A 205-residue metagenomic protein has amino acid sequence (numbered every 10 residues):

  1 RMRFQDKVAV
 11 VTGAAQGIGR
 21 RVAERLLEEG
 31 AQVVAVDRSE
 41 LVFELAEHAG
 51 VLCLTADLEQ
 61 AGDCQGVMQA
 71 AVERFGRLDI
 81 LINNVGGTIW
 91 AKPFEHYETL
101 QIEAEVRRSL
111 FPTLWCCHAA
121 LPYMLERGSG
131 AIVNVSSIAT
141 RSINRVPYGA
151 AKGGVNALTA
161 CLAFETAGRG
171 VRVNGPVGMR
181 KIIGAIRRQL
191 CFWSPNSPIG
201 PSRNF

Functional and structural regions predicted by a protein language model:
F4-V34: Canonical Rossmann dinucleotide-binding motif of NAD(H)/NADP(H)-dependent dehydrogenases/reductases, specifically
E29, R74-F75, K92, A119-A131 (+1 more regions): A short helix-coil junction within the Rossmann-fold of NAD(P)-dependent oxidoreductases
A56-G66, T99: The beta1-alpha1 cofactor-binding region of Rossmann-like NAD(H)/NADP(H)-dependent oxidoreductases
T88-E103, E126, N144-P147: Conserved mid-core segment of classical short-chain dehydrogenase/reductases
E95-L114, S129, V133, V155: Catalytic Tyr-X3-Lys loop
C117, A151: Active-site helix of classical SDR
P122, F164-G168: Alpha-helical segment proximal to the catalytic Tyr-Lys
S137: Residue(s) in the substrate-gating loop at a strand-loop-helix junction that position the organic substrate next
